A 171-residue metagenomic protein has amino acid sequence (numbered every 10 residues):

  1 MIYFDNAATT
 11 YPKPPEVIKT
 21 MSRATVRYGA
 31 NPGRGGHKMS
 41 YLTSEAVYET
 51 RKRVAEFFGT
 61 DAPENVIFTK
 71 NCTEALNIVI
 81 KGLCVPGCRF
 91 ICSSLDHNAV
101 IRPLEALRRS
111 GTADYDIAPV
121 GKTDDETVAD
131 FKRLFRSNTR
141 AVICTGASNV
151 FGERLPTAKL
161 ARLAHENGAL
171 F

Functional and structural regions predicted by a protein language model:
M1-F171: Pyridoxal 5′-phosphate
